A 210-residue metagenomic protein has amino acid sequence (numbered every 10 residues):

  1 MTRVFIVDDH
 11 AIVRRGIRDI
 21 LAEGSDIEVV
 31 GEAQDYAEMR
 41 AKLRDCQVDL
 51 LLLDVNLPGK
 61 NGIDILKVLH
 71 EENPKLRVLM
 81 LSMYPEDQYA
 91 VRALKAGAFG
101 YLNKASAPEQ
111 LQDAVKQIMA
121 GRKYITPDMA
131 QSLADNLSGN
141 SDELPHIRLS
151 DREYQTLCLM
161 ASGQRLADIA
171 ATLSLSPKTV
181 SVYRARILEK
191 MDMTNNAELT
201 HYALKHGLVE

Functional and structural regions predicted by a protein language model:
V13, P58: The feature encodes the CheY-like receiver
E32-L50: Acidic, metal-coordinating helix/loop segments flanking the phosphotransfer/catalytic sites of two-component signaling
D35, N61-D64: Acidic catalytic/metal-coordinating carboxylates
D54, S82: Active-site residues of response regulator receiver
I63-K75: Short amphipathic alpha-helix used as the core "switch/output" element in two-component signaling
Q88-Q155, L208-V209: Short, flexible helix-to-coil linker/hinge segments that flank and couple to helix-turn-helix
D142-K178: Helix-turn-helix DNA-binding segment
R165-E198: Recognition helix of helix-turn-helix DNA-binding domains
